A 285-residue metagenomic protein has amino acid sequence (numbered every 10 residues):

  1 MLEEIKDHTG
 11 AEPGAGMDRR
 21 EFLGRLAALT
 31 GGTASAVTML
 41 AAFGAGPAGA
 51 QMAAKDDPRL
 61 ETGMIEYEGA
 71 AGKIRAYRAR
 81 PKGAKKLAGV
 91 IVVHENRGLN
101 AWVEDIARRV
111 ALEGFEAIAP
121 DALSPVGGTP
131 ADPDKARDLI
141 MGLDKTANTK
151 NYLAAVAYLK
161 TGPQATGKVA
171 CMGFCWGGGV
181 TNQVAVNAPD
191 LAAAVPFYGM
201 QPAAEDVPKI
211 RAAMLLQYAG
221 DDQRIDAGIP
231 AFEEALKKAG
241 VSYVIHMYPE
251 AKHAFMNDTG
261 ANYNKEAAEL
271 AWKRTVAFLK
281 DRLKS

Functional and structural regions predicted by a protein language model:
M1-E21: N-terminal secretory signal peptides
G16-G24, T33-M52: N-terminal twin-arginine translocation
Q51-G83: N-terminal cap/lid segment of alpha/beta-hydrolase-fold proteins
L87-H94: Short beta-strand element of the alpha/beta-hydrolase
L123-T146, A254-T259: Cap/lid segment of the alpha/beta-hydrolase catalytic domain
L139-T161: Alpha/beta-hydrolase active-site loop
A154-R211: Primarily recognizes the serine-hydrolase "nucleophile elbow" in alpha/beta-hydrolase and SGNH/GDSL folds
L216-Y218: Short beta-strand/loop motif that positions the catalytic acidic residue of the alpha/beta-hydrolase fold
